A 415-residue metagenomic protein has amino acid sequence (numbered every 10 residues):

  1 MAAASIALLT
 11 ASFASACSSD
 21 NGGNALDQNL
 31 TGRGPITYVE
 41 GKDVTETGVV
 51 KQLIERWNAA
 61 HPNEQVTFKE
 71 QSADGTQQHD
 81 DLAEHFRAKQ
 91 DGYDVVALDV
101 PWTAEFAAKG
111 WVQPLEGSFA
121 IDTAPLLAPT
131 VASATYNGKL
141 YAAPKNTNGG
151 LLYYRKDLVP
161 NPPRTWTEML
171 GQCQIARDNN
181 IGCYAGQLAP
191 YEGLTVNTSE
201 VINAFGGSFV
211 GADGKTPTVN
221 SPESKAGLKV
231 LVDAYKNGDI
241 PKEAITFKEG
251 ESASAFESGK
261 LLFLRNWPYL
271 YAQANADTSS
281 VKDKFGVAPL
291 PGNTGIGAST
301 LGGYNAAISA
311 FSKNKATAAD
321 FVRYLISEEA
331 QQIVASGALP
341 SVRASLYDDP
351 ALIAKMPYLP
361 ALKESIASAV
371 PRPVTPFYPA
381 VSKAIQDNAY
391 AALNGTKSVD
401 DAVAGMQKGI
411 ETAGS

Functional and structural regions predicted by a protein language model:
M1-A104, S279, G292-T294, G409-S415: Conserved N-terminal structural module of periplasmic/extracytoplasmic solute-binding proteins
Q71-D81, P101, T167-E168, E243-E257: Short helix-initiation/N-cap motifs at beta->coil->alpha
D94-A97, L262-N266: Paired acidic/hydrophobic, glycine-rich loop segments that form the ligand-binding mouth/hinge of periplasmic-binding
V100-G149, N161, E168-L170, K282-G286 (+2 more regions): Hinge/lid segment of periplasmic solute-binding proteins
G117-L126, Q187-E192, G207-A226, N275-D283 (+3 more regions): Short, solvent-exposed loop/beta-turn-alpha elements that line the ligand-binding surface or hinge of extracytoplasmic
G150-Y154, I202-N203, A306-I308: Short glycine- and hydrophobic/aromatic-rich loop-to-beta-strand nucleating segment in the catalytic cores
C173, K215-I245: Glycine-centered hinge/linker elements that transmit conformational signals in sensory and ligand-binding systems
W267-K282, P291-D387: C-terminal lobe and pocket-closing loops of periplasmic/extracytoplasmic Venus-flytrap solute-binding proteins
